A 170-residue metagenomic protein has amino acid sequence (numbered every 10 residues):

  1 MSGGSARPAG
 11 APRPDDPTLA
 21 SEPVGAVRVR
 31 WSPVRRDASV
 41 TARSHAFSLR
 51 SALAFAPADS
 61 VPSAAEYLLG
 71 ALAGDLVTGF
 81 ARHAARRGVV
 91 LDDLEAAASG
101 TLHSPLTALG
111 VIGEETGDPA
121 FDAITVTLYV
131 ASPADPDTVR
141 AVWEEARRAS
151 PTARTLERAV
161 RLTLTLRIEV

Functional and structural regions predicted by a protein language model:
M1-G70, F80-V170: Extended beta-strand/beta-hairpin segments
L72-L76: Alpha-helical metal-binding/catalytic segments enriched in His/Glu/Asp
